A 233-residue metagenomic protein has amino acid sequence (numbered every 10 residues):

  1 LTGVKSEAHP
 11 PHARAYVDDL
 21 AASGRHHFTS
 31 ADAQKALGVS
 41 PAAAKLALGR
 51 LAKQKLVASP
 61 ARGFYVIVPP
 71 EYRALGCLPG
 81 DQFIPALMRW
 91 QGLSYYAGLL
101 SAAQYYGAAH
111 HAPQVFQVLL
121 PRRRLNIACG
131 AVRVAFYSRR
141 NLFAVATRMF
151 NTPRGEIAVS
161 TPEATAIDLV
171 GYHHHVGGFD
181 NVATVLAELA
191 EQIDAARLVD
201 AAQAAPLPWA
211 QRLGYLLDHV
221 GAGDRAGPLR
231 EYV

Functional and structural regions predicted by a protein language model:
L1, P11-D18, H111-R123, I167-G177: A short, terminal or domain-edge coil/loop segment
G3-S94, A190-Q211, D218: Short beta-edge/loop segments at beta->alpha junctions of small alpha/beta modules that act as binding/recognition
H26, Y95, I127, V159: Residues that recognize and position ribonucleotide moieties
A33, A102, A166: A residue-level signal for conserved active-site and pocket-lining positions in enzyme catalytic cores
G38, A52, G107, H111 (+2 more regions): Hydrophobic/aromatic-lined pockets within catalytic cores
I84-Q91, G98-S101, S160, V176: Positively charged, aromatic-accented nucleic-acid-binding surfaces
Y96-M149: Exposed, interaction-prone assembly regions rather than primary DNA-binding/catalytic cores
T147-V233: Hydrophobic alpha-helical interaction segments
